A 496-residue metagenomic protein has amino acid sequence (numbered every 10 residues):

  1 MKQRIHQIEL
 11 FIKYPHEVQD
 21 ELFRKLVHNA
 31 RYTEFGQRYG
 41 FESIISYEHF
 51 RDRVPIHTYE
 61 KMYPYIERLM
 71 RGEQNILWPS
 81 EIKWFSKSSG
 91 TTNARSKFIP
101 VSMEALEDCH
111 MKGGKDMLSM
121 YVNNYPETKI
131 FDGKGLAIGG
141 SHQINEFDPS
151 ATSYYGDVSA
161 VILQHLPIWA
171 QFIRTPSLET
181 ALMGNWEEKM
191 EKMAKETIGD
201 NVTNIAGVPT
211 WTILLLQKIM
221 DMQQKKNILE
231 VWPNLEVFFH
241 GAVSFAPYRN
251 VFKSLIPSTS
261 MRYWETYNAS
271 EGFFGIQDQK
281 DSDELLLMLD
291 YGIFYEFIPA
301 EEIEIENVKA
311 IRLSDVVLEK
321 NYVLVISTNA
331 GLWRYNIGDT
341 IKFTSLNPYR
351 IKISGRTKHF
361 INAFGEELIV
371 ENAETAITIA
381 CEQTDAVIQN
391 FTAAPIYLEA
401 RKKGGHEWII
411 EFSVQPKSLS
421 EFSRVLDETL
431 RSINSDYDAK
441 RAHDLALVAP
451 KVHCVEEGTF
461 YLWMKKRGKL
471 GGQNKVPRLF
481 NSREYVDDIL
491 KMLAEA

Functional and structural regions predicted by a protein language model:
M1-E42, H49-H57, Y65-G72, S153 (+1 more regions): Active-site glycine/GP-rich loop and adjacent strand/helix microenvironment that borders small-molecule binding pockets
R4-H6, G90-S96: Surface-exposed beta-strand-to-loop junctions that form interaction patches on eukaryotic regulatory domains
E17, E21-F85, S96-V101, D108 (+2 more regions): Active-site diphosphate/adenylate-binding microenvironment
I82-N93, V452: ATP phosphate-binding P-loop of adenylate-forming
A94-I99, F360-A363: Short small-residue beta-strand/loop micro-motif enriched in glycine and branched aliphatics
E104-E107, Q415-P416: Short strand->helix junction
G113-L118, D281: Short, basic alpha-helical nucleic acid-contact segments in DNA-binding proteins and DNA transaction factors
M120-P167: Conserved AMP-binding loop of ANL adenylate-forming enzymes
